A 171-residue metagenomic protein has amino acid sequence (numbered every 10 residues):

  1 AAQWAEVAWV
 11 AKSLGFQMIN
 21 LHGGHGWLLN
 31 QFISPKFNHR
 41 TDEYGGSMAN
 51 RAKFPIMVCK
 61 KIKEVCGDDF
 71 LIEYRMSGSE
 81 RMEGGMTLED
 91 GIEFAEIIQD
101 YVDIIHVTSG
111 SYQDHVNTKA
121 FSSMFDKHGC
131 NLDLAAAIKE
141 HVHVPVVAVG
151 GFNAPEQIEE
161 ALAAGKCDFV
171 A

Functional and structural regions predicted by a protein language model:
A1-A171: Flavin-dependent oxidoreductase catalytic cores
